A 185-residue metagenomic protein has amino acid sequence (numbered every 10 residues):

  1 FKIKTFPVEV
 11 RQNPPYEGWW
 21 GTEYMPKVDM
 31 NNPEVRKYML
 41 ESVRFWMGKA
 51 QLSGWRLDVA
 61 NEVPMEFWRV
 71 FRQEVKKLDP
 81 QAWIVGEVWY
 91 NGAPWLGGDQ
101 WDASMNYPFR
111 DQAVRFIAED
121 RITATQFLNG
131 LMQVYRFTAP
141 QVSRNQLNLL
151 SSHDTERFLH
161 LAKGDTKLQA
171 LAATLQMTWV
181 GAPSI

Functional and structural regions predicted by a protein language model:
F1-R44, K49, F71, K77 (+1 more regions): Substrate-binding/active-site clefts of carbohydrate-active enzymes
G21-R36, S53-E62, Q112-I122, T155-G164: The substrate-binding groove and active-site-proximal loops of carbohydrate-active enzymes, especially glycoside
P33, K37-L40, N61-R69, S152 (+1 more regions): Conserved structured core elements
S42-R44, G48, D58-V142, Q146 (+1 more regions): Active-site-proximal helices and loops of the catalytic beta/alpha 8
A50-S53, L149: Short loop/turn motifs at secondary-structure junctions
Q51-L52, W101, G181-A182: A structural motif
V134-I185: Active-site-proximal substrate-binding groove within the catalytic cores of carbohydrate-active enzymes
